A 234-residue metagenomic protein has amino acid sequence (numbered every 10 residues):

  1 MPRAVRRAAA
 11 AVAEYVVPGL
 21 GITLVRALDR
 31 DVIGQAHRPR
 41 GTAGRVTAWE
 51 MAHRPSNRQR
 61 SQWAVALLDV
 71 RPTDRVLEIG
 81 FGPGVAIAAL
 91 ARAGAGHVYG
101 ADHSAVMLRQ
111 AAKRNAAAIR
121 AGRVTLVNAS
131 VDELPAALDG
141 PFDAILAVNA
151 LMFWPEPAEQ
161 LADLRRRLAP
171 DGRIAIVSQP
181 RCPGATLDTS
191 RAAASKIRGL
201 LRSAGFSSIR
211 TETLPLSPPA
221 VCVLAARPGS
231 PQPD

Functional and structural regions predicted by a protein language model:
P2-R45: N-terminal, positively charged/glycine-rich alpha-helical extensions of SAM-dependent methyltransferases
R45-V65, S190: Conserved SAM-binding loop and adjacent beta-strand
L77-E133: Class I SAM-dependent methyltransferase SAM/SAH-binding core
D132-I145: A short acidic, Gly/Pro-enriched loop at the edge of an enzyme's catalytic core that lines a small-molecule cofactor
A144-P157: A short SAM/SAH-binding and catalytic strip from SAM-dependent methyltransferases
A158-P170: A short glycine-rich, Lys/Arg-flanked "PGG" loop and its adjoining helix->strand segment in the class I
D171-S178: Conserved beta-strand signature within the Rossmann-like core of class I S-adenosyl-L-methionine
P215-D234: Core SAM-dependent methyltransferase catalytic element
